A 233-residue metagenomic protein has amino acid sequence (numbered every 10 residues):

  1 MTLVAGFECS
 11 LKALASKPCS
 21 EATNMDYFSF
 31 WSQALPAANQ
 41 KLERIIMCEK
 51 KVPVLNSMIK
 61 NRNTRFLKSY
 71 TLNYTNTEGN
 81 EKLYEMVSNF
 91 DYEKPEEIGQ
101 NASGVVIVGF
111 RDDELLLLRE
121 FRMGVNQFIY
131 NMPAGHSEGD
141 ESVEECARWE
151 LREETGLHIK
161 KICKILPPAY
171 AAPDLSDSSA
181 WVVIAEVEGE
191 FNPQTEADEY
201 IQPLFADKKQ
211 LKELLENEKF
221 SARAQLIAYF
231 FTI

Functional and structural regions predicted by a protein language model:
W31, A38-L42, M47-M58, G124-I129 (+5 more regions): Nudix hydrolase/Nudix homology domain
V52, S57, N101-W149: Conserved Nudix-box catalytic region and its N-terminal flanking loop in Nudix hydrolases and closely related
T64-V106: Acidic, metal-coordinating catalytic segment for phosphate/diphosphate chemistry, firing primarily on the Nudix
F110-D112, F121-M123, N131, R152 (+2 more regions): Active-site segment of metal-dependent pyrophosphate-handling enzymes, primarily the Nudix hydrolase catalytic core
